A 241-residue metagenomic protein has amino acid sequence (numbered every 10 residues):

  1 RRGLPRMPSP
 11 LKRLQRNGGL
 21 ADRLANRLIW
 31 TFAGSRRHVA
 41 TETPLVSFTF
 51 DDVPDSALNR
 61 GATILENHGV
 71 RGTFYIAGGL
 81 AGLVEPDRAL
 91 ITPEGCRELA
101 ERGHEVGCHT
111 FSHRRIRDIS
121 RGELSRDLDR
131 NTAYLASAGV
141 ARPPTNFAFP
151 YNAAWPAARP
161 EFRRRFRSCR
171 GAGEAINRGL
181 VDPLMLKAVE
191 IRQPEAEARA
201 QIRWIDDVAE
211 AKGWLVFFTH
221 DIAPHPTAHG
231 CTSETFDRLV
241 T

Functional and structural regions predicted by a protein language model:
R2-N26: Short glycine- and acidic-rich boundary segments immediately preceding or forming the N-terminal edge of structured
G18-E105, S112, D129-F149, R192 (+3 more regions): Active-site beta->alpha N-cap acidic-glycine motif
S56-A57, E98, E123, E161 (+1 more regions): Alpha-helical initiation/capping and key positions within long helical/coiled-coil segments
R60, V84, H113-E210: Catalytic domains of cell-wall/extracellular-matrix polysaccharide-remodeling enzymes, centered on de-N-acetylation
R88-E94, E123-D127, C231-F236: Charged helix-capping and loop-helix junction motifs
H104, H109, M185-K187: Aromatic- and acid-rich polysaccharide-binding/catalytic face of secreted or lumenal carbohydrate-active enzymes
E190-T241: Catalytic grooves of carbohydrate-active enzymes
